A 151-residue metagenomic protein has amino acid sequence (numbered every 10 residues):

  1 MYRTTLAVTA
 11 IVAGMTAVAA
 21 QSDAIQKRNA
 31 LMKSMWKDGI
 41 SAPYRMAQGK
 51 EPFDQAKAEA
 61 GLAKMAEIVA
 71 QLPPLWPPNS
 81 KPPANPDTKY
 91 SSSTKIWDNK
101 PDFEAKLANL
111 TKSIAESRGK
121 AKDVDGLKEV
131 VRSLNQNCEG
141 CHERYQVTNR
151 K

Functional and structural regions predicted by a protein language model:
M1-L6: Bacterial N-terminal signal peptides that target proteins for export
A7-G14: Bacterial N-terminal signal peptides
M15-Q21: Sec/Tat signal peptide C-region and signal peptidase I cleavage site
Q21-K151: Sequence context surrounding c-type heme c attachment/ligation sites in exported
